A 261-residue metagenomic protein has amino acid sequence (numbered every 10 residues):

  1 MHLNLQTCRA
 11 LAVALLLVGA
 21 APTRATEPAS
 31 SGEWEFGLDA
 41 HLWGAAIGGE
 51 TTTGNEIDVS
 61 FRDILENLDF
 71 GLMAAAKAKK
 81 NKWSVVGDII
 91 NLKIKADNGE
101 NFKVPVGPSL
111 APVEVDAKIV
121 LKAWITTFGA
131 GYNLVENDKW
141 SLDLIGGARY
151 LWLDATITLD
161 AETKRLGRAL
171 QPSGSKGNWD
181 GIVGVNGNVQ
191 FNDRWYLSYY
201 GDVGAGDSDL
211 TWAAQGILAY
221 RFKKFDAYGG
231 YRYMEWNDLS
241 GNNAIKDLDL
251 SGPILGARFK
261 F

Functional and structural regions predicted by a protein language model:
M1-E33: Cleavable N-terminal export/targeting peptides
R24-L92, T126, K260: Short glycine/proline- and aromatic-enriched beta-strand/turn motifs that initiate or cap beta-hairpins
S31, K80-W83, V135-K139, Q190-R194 (+1 more regions): Outer-membrane beta-barrel channels and translocator barrels
L38-A40, A74-K80, F128-Y132, G146-A148 (+4 more regions): Residues on the lipid-exposed face of transmembrane beta-strands in outer-membrane beta-barrel proteins
A46-D69, I89-I125, W152-D180, G206 (+1 more regions): Extracellular/periplasm-exposed beta-strand and loop segments of Gram-negative cell-envelope proteins, dominated by
I90, W140-L151: Early exported N-terminus immediately downstream of N-terminal targeting peptides
I182-Y200: Surface-exposed extracellular loop regions of Gram-negative outer-membrane beta-barrel proteins
W195-T211: Transmembrane beta-strand segments that form the barrel wall of outer-membrane beta-barrel proteins
